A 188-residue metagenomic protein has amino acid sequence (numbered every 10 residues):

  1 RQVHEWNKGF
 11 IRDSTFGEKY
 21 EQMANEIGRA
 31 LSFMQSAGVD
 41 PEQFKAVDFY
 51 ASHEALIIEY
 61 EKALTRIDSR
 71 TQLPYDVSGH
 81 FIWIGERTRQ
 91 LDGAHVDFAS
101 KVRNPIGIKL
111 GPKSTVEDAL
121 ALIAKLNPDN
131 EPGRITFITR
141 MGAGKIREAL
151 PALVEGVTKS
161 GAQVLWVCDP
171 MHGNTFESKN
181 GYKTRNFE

Functional and structural regions predicted by a protein language model:
R1-G142, Y182-R185: Active-site-facing alpha/beta catalytic cores
R134-C168, H172-E188: Non-transmembrane, aqueous-exposed alpha-helical and coiled segments at domain scale
